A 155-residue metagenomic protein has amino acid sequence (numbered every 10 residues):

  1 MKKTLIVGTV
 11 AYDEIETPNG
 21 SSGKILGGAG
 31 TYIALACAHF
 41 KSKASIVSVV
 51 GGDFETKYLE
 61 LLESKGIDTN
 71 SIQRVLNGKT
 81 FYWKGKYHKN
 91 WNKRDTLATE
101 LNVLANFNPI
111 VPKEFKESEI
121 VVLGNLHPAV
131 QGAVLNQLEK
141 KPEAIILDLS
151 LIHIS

Functional and structural regions predicted by a protein language model:
M1-T4: Extreme N-terminal starter segment of soluble prokaryotic enzymes
I6, V121-G124, L147: Redox-cofactor binding/interface segments in oxidoreductases and associated redox assembly factors
Y12-K24, K41-V122, N136-Q137, K141: Conserved N-terminal subdomain of the carbohydrate kinase-like
E14, A129-Q131: Short glycine-rich, flexible loops that bind phosphorylated cofactors or substrates
G20-L35: Short catalytic helix/loop segments, enriched in acidic residues and glycine and frequently bearing histidine
A38: Gly/Ala-rich phosphate-binding loop of Rossmann-like dinucleotide-binding domains, activating on the conserved
K141-D148: Short beta-strand/loop segments at the ligand-binding rim of alpha/beta enzyme cores
I152-I154: Conserved small/polar residues in nucleotide/adenosyl-binding loops
